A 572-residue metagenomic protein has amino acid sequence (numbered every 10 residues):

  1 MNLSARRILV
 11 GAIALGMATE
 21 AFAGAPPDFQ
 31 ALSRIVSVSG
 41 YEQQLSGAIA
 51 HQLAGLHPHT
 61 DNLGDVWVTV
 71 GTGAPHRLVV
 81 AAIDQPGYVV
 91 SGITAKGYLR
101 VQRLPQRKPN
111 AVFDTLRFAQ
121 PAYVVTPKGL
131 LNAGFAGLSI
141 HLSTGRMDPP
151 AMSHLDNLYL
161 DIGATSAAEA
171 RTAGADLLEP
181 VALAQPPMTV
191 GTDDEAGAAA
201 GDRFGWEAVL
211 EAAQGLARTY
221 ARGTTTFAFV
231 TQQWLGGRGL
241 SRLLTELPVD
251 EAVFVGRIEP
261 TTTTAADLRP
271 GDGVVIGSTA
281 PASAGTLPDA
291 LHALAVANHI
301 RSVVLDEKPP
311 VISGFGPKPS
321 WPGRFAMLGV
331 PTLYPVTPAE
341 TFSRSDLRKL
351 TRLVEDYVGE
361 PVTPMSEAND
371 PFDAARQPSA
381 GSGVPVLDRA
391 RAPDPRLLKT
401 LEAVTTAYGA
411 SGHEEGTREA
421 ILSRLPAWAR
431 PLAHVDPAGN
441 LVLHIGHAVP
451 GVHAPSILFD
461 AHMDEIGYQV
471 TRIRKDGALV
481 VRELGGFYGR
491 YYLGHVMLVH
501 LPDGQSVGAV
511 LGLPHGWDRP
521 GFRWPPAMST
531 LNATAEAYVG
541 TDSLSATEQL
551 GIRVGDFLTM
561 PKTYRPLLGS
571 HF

Functional and structural regions predicted by a protein language model:
M1-L9: Bacterial N-terminal signal peptides that target proteins for export
L3, I13, A18-F572: N-terminal hydrophobic/helix-forming segments and targeting peptides
